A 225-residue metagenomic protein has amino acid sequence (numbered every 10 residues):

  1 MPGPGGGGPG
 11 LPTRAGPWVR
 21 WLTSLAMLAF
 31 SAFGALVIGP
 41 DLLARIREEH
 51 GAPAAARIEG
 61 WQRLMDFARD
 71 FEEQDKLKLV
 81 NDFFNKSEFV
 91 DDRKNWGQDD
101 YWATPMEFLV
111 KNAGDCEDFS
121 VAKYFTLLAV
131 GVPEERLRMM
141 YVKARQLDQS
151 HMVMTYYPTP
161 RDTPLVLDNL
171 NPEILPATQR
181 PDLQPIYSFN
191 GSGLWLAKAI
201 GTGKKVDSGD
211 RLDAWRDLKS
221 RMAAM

Functional and structural regions predicted by a protein language model:
G3-P9: Compositionally biased, low-complexity flexible segments
G10-T23: Bacterial N-terminal signal peptides that target proteins for export
L22-A32: Bacterial N-terminal signal peptides
F33-M225: A structural boundary/capping signal
